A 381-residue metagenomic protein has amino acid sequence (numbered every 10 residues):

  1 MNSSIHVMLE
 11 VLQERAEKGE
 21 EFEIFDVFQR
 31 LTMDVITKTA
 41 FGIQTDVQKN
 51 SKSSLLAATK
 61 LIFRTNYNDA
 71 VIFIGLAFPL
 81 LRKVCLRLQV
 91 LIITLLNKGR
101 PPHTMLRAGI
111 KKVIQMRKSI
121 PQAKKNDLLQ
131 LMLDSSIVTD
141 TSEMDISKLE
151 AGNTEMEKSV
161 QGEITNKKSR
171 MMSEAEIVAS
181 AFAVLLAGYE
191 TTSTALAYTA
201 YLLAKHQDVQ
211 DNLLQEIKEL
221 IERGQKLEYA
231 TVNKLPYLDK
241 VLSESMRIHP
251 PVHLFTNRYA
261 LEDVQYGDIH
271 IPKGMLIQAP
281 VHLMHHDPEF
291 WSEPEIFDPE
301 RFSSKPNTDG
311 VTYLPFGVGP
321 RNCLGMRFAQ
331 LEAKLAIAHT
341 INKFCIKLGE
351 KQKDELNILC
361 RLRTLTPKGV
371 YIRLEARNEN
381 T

Functional and structural regions predicted by a protein language model:
M1-T194: Cytochrome P450 heme-thiolate monooxygenase catalytic core
F22, N97-G99, S119-A123, L186 (+5 more regions): Conserved, non-catalytic sequence blocks in retroelement Pol enzymes and Pol-derived host proteins
G42-V47, S53, E190-Q215, I271-G274: Classical protein tyrosine phosphatase
A108, K112, L227-G267, P288 (+1 more regions): Conserved cytochrome P450 K-helix E-x-x-R motif and the immediately C-terminal K′/meander segment
F182, A187, G267, S303-A333 (+1 more regions): Cytochrome P450 heme-thiolate "Cys pocket" and heme-binding signature region
Q207-Q210, M326-T364: Cytochrome P450 heme-binding "Cys pocket" and the immediately downstream C-terminal segment
A279-P306: Conserved cytochrome P450 K-helix/beta-meander segment immediately N-terminal to the heme-binding cysteine loop
T364-T381: C-terminal helix/juxtamembrane-tail motif
